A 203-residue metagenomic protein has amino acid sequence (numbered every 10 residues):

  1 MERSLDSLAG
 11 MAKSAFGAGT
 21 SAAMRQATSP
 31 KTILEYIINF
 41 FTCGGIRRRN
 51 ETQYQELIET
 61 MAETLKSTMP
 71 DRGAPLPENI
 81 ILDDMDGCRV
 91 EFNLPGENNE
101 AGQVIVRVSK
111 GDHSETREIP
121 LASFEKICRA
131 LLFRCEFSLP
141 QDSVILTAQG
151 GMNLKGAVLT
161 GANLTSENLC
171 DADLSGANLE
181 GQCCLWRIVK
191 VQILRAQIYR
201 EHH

Functional and structural regions predicted by a protein language model:
M1-C43, V90: Non-Sec secretion/translocation targeting segments of pathogen effectors
A12, Y36-I37, C88, P120 (+2 more regions): N-terminal leader/targeting signatures
A15-A22, D83-D84, V144-L146: Short, flexible domain-boundary/linker segments around small modular repeats
F16, S21-P30, L34, R47-T68: Membrane-engaging insertion elements
F40-R47, V189, L194: Flexible coil/linker segments and helix-coil junctions enriched in charged and small residues
R49-Q103, R107: Short linear elements at protein peripheries
G96, A101-N153: N-terminal capping/linker segments that flank leucine-rich repeat
C135-M152, A157, A162, E167 (+7 more regions): Pentapeptide-repeat beta-helix register
